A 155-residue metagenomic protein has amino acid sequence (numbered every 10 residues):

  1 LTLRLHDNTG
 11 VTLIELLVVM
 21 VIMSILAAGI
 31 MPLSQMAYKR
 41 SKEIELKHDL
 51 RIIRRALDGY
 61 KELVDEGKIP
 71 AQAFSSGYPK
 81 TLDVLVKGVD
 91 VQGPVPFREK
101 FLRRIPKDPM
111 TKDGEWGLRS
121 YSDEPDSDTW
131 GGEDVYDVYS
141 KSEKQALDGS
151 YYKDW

Functional and structural regions predicted by a protein language model:
L1-T9: N-terminal leader/signal peptides at the extreme start of proteins
T9, E15-V18: Internal alpha-helical transmembrane segments of multi-pass membrane proteins, especially GPCRs
L17-P32: Alpha-helical hydrophobic helix detector
A28-K42: Transmembrane signal-anchor/signal-peptide helices with a preference for the extracytoplasmic
Y38-D65: Membrane-proximal N-terminal amphipathic helix
R55-W155: Low-complexity, acidic interaction segments enriched in glycine
